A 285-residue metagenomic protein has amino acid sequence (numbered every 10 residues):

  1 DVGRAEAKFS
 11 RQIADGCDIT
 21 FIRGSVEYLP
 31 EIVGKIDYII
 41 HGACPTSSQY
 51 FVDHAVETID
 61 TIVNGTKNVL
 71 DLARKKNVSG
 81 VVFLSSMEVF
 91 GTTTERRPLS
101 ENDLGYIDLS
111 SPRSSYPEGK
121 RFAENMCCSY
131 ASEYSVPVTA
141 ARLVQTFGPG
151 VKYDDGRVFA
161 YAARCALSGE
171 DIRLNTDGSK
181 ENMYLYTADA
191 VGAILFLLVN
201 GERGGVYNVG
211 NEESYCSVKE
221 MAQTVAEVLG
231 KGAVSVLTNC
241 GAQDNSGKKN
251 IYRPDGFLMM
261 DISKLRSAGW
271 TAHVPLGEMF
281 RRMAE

Functional and structural regions predicted by a protein language model:
D1-R142: N-terminal Rossmann-like NAD(P)+-binding domain of SDR-like oxidoreductases, especially those catalyzing
G3, D37, Q49, V56 (+8 more regions): Residues in well-ordered alpha-helical elements
E27, D53, T61-N64, S114 (+7 more regions): Residue-level signal for the nucleotide or nucleotide-sugar donor/cofactor binding architecture
F51, G105-P112, V138-G150, Y161-L185 (+1 more regions): A conserved pocket-lining segment of Rossmann-fold NAD(P)-dependent short-chain dehydrogenase/reductase
V89-F90, T146-G148, A190, E212-S214: Conserved sequence/active-site signature of Rossmann-fold short-chain dehydrogenase/reductase
T92-T94, P149-V151, K264: Short beta-loop-alpha junction of Rossmann-like oxidoreductase domains
F122, M126, Y130, A162 (+2 more regions): Hydrophobic alpha-helix immediately C-terminal to the catalytic Tyr-X-X-X-Lys motif of short-chain
A166-E285: C-terminal substrate-binding subdomain of Rossmann-fold SDR/epimerase-dehydratase oxidoreductases
